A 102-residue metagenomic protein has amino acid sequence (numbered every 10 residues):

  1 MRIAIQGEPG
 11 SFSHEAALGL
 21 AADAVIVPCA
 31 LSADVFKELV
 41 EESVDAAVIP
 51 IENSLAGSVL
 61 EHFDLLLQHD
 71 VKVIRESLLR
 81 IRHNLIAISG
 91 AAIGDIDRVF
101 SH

Functional and structural regions predicted by a protein language model:
M1-H102: Domain-level signature for soluble enzymes in the chorismate/prephenate branch of the shikimate pathway
